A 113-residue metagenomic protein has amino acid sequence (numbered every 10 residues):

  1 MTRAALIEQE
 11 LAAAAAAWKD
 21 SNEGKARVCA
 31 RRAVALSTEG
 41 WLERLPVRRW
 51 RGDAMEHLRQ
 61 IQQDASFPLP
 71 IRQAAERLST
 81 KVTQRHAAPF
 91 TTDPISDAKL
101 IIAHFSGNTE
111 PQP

Functional and structural regions predicted by a protein language model:
M1-N22: Charged alpha-helical initiation segments
R3, C29-A30, P94: Amphipathic alpha-helix face/heptad-repeat signature
S21-G24, H86-A88: Charged, low-complexity interaction regions
A26-R44: Hydrophobic alpha-helical packing segments in soluble, helical-rich domains
L42, V47-P113: Long, charged low-complexity segments
